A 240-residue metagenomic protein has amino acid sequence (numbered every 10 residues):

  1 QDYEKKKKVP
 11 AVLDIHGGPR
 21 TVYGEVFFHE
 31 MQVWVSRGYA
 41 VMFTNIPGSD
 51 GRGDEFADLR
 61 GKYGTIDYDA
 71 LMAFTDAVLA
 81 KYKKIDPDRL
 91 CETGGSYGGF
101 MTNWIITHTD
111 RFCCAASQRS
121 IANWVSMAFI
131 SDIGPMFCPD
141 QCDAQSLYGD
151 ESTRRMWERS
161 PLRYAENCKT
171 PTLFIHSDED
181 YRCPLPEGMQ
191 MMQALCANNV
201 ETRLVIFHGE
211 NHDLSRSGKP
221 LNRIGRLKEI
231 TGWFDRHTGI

Functional and structural regions predicted by a protein language model:
Q1-K7, S160-L162: Short beta-strand-to-loop junctions in surface cap/lid or active-site-entrance loops
K6, W34, A165-C168: A short, aliphatic-rich alpha-helical micro-motif
K6-G17: Short beta-strand element of the alpha/beta-hydrolase
E25-T44: Short amphipathic alpha-helix adjacent to the substrate-entry channel of hydrolases
F43-I240: Active-site-proximal cap/loop segments of hydrolase catalytic domains
